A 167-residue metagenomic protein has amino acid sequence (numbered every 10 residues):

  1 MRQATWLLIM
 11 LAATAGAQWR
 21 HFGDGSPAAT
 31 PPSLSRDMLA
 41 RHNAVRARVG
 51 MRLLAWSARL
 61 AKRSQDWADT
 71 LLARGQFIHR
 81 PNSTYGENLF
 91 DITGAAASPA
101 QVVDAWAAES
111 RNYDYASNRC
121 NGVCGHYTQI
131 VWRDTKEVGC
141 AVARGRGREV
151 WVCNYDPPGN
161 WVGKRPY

Functional and structural regions predicted by a protein language model:
R2-L8: Sec-dependent signal peptide recognition, specifically the positively charged N-region followed immediately by
I9-A17: Hydrophobic h-region of N-terminal signal peptides that target proteins for export in Gram-negative bacteria
Q18-W19, N82, A95-Y167: Disulfide-stabilized extracellular recognition modules
W19, G23-G86: Short, well-ordered surface patches within globular domains
